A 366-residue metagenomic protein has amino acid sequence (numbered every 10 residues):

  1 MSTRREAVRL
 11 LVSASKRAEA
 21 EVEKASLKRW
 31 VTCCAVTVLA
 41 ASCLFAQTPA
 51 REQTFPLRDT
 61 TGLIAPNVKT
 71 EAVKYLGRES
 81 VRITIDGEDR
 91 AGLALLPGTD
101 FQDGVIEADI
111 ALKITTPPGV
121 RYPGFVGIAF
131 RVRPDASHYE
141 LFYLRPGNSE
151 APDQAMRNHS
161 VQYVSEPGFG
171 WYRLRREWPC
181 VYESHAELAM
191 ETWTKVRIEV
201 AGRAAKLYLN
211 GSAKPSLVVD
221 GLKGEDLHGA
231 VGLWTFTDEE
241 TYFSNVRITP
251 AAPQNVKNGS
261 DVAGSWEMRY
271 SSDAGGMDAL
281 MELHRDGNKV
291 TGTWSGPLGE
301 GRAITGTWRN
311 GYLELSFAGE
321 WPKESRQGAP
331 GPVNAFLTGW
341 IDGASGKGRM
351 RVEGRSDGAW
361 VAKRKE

Functional and structural regions predicted by a protein language model:
L11, K16-A18, E23-A35: Bacterial N-terminal signal peptides that target proteins for export
S15, E21, R90, D220-L222 (+1 more regions): Intrinsically disordered, low-complexity coil segments
C33-C43: Bacterial N-terminal signal peptides
Q47-D261: Extracellular glycan-recognition regions
V256-E366: Central antiparallel beta-sheet cores of small beta-barrel/beta-sandwich binding domains
